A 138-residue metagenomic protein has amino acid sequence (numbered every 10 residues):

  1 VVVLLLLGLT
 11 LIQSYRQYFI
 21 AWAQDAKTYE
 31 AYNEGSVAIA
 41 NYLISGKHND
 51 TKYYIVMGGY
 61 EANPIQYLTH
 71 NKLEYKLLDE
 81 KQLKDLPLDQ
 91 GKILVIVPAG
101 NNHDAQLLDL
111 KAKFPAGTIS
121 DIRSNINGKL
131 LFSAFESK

Functional and structural regions predicted by a protein language model:
V2-T51, I55-L78, N125-K129: Membrane-proximal, lumen/periplasm-facing interface regions of secretory-pathway glyco- and lipid-modifying enzymes
K81-K138: Aromatic/acidic, Gly/Pro-rich catalytic loop(s) in extracytoplasmic/lumenal soluble domains of multi-pass membrane
